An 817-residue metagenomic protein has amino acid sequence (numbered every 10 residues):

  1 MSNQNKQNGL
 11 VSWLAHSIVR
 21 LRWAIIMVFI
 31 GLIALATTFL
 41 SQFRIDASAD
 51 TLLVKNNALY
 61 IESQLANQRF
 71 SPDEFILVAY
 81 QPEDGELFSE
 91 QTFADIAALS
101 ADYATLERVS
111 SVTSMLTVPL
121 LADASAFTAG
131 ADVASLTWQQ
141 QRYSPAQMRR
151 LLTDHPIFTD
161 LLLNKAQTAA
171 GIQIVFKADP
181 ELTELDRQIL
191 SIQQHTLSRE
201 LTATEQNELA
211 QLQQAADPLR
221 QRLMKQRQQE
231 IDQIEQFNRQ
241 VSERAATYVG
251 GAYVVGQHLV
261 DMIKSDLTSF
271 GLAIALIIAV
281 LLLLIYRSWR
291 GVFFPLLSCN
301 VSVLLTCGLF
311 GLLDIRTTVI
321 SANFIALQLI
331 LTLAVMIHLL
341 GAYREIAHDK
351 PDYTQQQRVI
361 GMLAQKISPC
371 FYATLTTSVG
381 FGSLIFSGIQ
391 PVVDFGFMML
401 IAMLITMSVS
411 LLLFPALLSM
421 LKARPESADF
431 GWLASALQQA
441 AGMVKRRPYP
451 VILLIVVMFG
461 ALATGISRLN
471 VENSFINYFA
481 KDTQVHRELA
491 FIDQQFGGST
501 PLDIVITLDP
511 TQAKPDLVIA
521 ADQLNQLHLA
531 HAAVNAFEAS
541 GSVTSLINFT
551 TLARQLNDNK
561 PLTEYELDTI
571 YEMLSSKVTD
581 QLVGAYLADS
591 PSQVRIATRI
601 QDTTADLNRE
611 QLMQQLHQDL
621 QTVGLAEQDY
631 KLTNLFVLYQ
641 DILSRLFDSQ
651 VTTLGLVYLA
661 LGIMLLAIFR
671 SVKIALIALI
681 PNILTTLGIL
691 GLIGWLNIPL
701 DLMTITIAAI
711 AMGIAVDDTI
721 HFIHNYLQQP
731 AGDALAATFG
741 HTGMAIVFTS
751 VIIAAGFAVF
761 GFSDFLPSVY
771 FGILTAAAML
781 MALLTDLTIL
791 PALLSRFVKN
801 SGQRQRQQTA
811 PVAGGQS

Functional and structural regions predicted by a protein language model:
M1-A47, D179, L212-N473, T604 (+2 more regions): Membrane-embedded transmembrane helical bundles of large multi-pass transporters/channels
L40-L87, F93, Q139-L162, G442 (+5 more regions): Solvent-exposed, non-transmembrane loop/terminal regulatory segments of multi-pass membrane proteins
I61, T105, S110-A215, H258-D261 (+2 more regions): Extracytoplasmic
S71-F75, A166-G171, R244, S499-P501 (+1 more regions): Extracytoplasmic
F75, E107-A122, T159, E243-G250 (+3 more regions): Short beta-strand elements
E86-A94, P180-I231, K481, A513-N525 (+1 more regions): Solvent-exposed, non-transmembrane alpha-helical starts
A98-R108, Q229, Q233-A245, Q495 (+3 more regions): Generic non-transmembrane alpha-helical segments
P448-D568: Juxtamembrane segments of multi-pass membrane proteins
